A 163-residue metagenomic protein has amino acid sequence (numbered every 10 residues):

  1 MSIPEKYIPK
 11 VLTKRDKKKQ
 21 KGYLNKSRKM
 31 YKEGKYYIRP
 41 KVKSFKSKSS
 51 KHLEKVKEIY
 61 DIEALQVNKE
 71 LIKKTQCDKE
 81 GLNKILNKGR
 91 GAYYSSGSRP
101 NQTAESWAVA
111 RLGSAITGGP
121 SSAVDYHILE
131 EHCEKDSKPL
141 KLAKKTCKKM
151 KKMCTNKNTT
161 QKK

Functional and structural regions predicted by a protein language model:
M1-K163: Arg/Lys-rich, low-complexity, intrinsically disordered basic segments
